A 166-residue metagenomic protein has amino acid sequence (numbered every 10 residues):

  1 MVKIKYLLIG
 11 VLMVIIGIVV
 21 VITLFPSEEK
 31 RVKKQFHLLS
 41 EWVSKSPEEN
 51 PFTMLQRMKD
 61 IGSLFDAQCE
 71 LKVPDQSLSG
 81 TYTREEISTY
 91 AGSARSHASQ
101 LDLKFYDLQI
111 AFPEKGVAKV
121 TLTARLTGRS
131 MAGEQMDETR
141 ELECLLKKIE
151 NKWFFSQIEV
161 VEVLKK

Functional and structural regions predicted by a protein language model:
M1-Y6: Positively charged n-region of N-terminal signal peptides that target proteins for export
L7-I22: Hydrophobic membrane-insertion alpha-helices, especially the h-region of bacterial N-terminal signal peptides
E28-D60, L64: Short, aromatic-enriched amphipathic alpha-helices that serve as compact interaction elements
L39, I61-G62, C69, I87 (+2 more regions): Hydrophobic pocket/interface hotspot
S40-P47, F65-C69, A91-A98: Sec/Tat-exported extracytoplasmic proteins
K59-L78: Short, solvent-exposed secondary-structure junction/capping segments
E86-A132: Surface-exposed, charged secondary-structure patches
V117-T121, E134-K166: Short beta-strand edge/turn micro-motifs at domain boundaries
